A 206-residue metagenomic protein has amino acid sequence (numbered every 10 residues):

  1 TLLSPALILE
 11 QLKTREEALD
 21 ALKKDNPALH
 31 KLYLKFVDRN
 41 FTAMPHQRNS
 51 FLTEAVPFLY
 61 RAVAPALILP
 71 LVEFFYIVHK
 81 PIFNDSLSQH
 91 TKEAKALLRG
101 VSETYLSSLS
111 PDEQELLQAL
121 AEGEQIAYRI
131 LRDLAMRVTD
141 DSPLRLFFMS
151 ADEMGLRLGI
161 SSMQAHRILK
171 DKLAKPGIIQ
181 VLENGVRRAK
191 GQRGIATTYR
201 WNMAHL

Functional and structural regions predicted by a protein language model:
T1-E122, M136-R145, M149-V181, I195: Modules that initiate DNA replication and primer synthesis
G123-L134: Short alpha-helical "packing" element that flanks the helix-turn-helix/winged-helix DNA-binding module
N184-L206: Short, cationic-aromatic polyanion-contact patches
